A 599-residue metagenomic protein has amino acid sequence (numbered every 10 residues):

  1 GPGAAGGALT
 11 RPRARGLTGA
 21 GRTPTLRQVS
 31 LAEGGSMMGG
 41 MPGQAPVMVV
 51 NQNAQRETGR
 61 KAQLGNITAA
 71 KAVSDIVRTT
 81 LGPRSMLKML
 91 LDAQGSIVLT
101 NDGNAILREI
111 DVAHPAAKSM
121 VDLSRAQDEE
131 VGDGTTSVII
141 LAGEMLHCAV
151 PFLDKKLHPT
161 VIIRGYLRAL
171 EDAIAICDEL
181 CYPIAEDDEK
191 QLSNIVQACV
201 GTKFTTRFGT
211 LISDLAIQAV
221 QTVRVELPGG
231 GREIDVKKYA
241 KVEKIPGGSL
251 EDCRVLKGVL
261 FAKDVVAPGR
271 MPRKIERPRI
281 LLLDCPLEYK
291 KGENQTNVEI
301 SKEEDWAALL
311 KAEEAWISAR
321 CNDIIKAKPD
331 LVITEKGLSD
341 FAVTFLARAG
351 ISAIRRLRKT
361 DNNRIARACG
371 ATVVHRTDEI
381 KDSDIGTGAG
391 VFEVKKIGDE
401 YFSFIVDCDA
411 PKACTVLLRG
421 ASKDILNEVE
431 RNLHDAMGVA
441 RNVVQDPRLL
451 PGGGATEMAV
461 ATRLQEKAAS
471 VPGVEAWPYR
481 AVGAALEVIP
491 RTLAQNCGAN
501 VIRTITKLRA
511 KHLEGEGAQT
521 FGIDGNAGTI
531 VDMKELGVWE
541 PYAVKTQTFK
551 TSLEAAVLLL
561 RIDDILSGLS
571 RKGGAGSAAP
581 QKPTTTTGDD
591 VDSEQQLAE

Functional and structural regions predicted by a protein language model:
G1-R56, L559-E599: N-terminal charge/polar-biased segments
G21-A105, L170-A421, I425-E428, D592-E599: Extended amphipathic alpha-helical scaffolds
E57, Q127-S137, L449-P451: Glycine/serine-rich anion-binding loops at beta->alpha junctions that coordinate negatively charged ligand groups
L64, D111-A113, K412-E599: Extended, low-charge hydrophobic alpha-helical regions
G82, G132, K156, A216 (+5 more regions): Residue-level signature of catalytic and energy-coupling elements of molecular machines, predominantly ATP/GTP-dependent
M86-I97, S137, P183-V196, E233-E243 (+2 more regions): Glycine/charge-rich, flexible interdomain linkers and switch-proximal surface loops that mediate coupling
S96-Q127: Active-site cofactor/substrate anionic-group-binding motifs, chiefly glycine- and Lys/Arg-rich phosphate-binding loops
M145-D187: Hydrophobic or amphipathic alpha-helical targeting/insertion segments
